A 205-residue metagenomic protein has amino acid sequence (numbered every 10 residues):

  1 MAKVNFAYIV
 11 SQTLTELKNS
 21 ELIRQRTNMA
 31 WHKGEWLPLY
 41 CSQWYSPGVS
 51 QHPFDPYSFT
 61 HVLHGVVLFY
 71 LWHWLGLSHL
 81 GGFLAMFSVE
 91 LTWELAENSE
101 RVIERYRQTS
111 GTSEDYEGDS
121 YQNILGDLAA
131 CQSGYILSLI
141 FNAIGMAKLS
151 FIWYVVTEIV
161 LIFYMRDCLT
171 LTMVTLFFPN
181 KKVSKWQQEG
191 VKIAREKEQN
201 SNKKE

Functional and structural regions predicted by a protein language model:
M1-Y116, S120-Y121, L125, Q132-E205: Bulky hydrophobic segments
